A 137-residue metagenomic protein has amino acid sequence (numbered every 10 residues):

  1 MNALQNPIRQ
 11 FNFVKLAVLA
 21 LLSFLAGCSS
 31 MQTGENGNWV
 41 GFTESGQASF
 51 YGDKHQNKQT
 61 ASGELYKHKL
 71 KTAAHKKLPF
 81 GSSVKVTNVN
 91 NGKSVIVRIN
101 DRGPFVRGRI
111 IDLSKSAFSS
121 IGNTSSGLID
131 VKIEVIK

Functional and structural regions predicted by a protein language model:
N2-K137: Secreted/periplasmic proteins
